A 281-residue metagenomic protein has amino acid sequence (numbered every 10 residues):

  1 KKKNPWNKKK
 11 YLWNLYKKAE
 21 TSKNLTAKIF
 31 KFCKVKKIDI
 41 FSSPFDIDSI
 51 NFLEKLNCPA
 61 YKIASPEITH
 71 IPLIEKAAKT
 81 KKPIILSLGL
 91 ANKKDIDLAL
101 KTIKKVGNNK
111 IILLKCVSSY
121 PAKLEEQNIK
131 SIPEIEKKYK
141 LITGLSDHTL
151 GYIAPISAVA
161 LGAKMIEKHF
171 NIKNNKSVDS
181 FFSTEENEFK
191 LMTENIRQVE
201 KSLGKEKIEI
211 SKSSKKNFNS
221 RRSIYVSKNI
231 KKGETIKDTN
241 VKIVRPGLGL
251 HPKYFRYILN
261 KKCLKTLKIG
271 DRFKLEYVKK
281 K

Functional and structural regions predicted by a protein language model:
K1-K281: Catalytic cores and adjacent flexible loops of soluble metabolic enzymes that perform enolate/carbanion chemistry on
